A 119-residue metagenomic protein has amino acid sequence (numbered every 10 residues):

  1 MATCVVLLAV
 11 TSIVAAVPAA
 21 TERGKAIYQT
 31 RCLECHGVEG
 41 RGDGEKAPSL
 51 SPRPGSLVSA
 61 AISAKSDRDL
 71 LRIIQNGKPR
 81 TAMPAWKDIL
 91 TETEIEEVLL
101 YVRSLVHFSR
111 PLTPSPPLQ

Functional and structural regions predicted by a protein language model:
M1-S12: Bacterial N-terminal signal peptides
A9, S109-R110: Long, contiguous alpha-helical scaffold regions
V10-I27, L118-Q119: Electrostatic cytochrome c docking/interface patches
A19-E22, E45-P48, A61, K65: Residues at secondary-structure transition points
K25-P52, N76-A85, L105-S109: Periplasmic/extracellular electron-transfer cofactor-ligation site, primarily the c-type cytochrome heme-c attachment
S51-S104: Extracytoplasmic electron-transfer domains, predominantly the class I c-type cytochrome c fold
P111-Q119: Short, flexible loop/turn segments with low-complexity composition
